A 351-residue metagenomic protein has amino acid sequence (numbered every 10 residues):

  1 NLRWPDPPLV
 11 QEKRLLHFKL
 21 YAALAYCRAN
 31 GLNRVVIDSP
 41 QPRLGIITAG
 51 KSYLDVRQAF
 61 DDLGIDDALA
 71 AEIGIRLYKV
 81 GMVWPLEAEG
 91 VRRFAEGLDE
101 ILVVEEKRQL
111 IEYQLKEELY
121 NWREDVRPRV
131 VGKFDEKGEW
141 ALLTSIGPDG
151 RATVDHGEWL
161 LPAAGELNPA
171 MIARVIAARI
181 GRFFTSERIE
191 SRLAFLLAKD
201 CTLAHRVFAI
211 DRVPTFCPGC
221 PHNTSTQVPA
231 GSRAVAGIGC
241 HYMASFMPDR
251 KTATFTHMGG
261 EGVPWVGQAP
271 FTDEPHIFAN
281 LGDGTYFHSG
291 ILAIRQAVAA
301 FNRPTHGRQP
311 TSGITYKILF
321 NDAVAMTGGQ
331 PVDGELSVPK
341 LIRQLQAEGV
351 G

Functional and structural regions predicted by a protein language model:
N1-A204, A209-F216, I238, Q344: Flexible, low-complexity linker and terminal segments
N1-V10, R151-A152, A204, F320-G351: Conserved thiamine diphosphate
K19-N30, Y53-A59, L63-G64, W84-E89 (+3 more regions): Structured alpha-helical segments in the cores of large, soluble enzyme domains
L32, P40-L44, A71-I75, G97-E100 (+9 more regions): Short coil/turn connectors at secondary-structure junctions
W84, P218, Y286, D333-G334: Charged, low-complexity surface patches
L110, T185, F278-A279, T315 (+2 more regions): Acidic/polar loop patches that form or flank catalytic/metal-binding clefts of enzymes that bind anionic ligands
T215-T224: Local cysteine-cluster metal-coordination motifs and their immediate loop/turn environment, predominantly Fe-S cluster
N223-Q227, R233-M326, G334-V338: Thiamine diphosphate
